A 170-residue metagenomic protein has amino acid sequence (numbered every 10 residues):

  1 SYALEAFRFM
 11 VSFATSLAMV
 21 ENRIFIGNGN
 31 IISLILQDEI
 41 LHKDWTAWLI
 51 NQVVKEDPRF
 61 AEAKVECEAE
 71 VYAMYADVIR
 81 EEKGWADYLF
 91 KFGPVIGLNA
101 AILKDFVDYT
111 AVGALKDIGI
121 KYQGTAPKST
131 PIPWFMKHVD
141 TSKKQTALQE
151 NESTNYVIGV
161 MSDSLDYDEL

Functional and structural regions predicted by a protein language model:
S1-L170: Non-heme di-metal
